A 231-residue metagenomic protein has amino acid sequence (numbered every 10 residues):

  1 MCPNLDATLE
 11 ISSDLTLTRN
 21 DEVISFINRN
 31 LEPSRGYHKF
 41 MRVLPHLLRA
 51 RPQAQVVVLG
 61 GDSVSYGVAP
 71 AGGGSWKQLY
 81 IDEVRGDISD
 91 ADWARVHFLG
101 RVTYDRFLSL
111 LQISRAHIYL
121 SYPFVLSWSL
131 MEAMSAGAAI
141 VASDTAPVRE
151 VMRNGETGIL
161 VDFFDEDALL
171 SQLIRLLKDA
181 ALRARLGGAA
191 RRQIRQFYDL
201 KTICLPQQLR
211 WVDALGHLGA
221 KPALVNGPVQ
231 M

Functional and structural regions predicted by a protein language model:
D14-R35, M41-H46, V56-L59: Conserved donor-binding/catalytic core segment of Leloir-type glycosyltransferases
V64, P70-V102: Nucleotide-activated donor-binding/catalytic signature segment of Leloir-type glycosyltransferases, i.e., the conserved
R101, S109-S114: Short alpha-helical donor nucleotide-sugar binding micro-motif in glycosyltransferases
Y122: Aromatic "clamp/platform" in nucleotide-sugar-dependent glycosyltransferases that forms part of the donor/acceptor
A139-A142, M152: Short hydrophobic beta-strand element within catalytic cores of glycosyltransferases and related nucleotide-activated
N154-G155, I159-E166, R175-A180: Conserved acidic donor-binding segment of nucleotide-sugar-dependent glycosyltransferases
A168, R175, L182-F197, I203: A short, well-ordered alpha-helix in the C-terminal region of glycosyltransferases
L200-M231: C-terminal alpha-helical cap of glycosyltransferases
